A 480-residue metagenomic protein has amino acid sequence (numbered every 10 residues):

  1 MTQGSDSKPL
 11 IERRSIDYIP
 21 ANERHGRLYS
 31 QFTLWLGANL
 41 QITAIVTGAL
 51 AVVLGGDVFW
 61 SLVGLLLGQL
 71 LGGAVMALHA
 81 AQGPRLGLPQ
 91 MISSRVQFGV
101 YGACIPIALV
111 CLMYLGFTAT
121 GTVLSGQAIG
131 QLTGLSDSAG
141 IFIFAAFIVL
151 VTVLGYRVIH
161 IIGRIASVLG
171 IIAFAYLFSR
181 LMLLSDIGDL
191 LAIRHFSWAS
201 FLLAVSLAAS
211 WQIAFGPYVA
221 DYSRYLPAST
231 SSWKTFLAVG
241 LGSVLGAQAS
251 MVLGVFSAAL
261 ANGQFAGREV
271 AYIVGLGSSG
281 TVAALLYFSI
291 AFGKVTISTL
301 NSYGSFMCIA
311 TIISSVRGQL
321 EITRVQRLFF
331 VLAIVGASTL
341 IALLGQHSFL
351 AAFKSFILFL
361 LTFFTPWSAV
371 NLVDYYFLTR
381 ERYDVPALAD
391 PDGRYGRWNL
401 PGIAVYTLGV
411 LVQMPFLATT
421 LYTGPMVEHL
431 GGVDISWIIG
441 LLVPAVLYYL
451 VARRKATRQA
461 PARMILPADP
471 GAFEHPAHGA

Functional and structural regions predicted by a protein language model:
M1-V58, S200-S206, R224-K234, K455-A480: Membrane-interface "cap" regions at the ends of multi-pass membrane proteins
L28-I45, F178-L184, I193-S257, G280-S302 (+1 more regions): Hydrophobic, membrane-embedded alpha-helices of multi-pass small-molecule transporters
V52-V63, Q127-I141, R157-A166, A271-S278 (+5 more regions): Transmembrane helix-loop boundary segments of multi-pass membrane transporters
M91-S94, V123-A139, P227, N301-L332 (+1 more regions): Helix-loop-helix connectors at the membrane interface of multi-pass transporters/channels
I107-C111, L132-L154, V168-S179, A208-V219 (+1 more regions): Transmembrane alpha-helical segments of multi-pass small-molecule transport proteins
L135, V168-R194, A208-I213, L253-L260 (+2 more regions): Hydrophobic alpha-helical segments and their helix-loop junctions in multi-pass secondary transporters
I312-H347, R394-Q413: Loop-to-transmembrane helix boundary motifs in multi-pass membrane proteins
W367-V446, P461: C-terminal membrane-solvent junction of multi-pass transporters and transport-like membrane proteins
